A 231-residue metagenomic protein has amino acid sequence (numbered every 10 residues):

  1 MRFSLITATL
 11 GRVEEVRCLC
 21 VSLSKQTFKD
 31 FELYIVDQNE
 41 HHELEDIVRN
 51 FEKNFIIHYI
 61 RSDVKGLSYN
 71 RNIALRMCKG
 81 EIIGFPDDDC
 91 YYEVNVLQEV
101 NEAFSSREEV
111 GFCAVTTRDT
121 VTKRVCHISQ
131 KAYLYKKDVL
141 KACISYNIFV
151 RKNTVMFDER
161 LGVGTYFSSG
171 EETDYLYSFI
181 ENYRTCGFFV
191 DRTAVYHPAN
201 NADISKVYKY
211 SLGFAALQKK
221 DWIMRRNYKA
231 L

Functional and structural regions predicted by a protein language model:
M1-K25: N-proximal low-complexity "stem/linker" segments adjacent to membrane-targeting elements
C20-R61: Acidic donor-binding segment of Leloir-type glycosyltransferases
S62-C78: Glycine-rich, basic loop-to-helix element that forms the pyrophosphate-binding segment of sugar-nucleotide handling
I83: Short aromatic/hydrophobic "clamp" motif used to bind/position activated sugar donors
N95-C126: Conserved donor NDP-sugar-binding/catalytic core segment of glycosyltransferases
E159, C186-V195, V207: Catalytic beta-strand/loop signature of glycosyltransferases that borders the donor
V163-Y175: Acidic donor-binding loop at a coil-to-helix junction in glycosyltransferase catalytic cores that engages
D203-Y228: Catalytic core of nucleotide-sugar-dependent glycosyltransferases
